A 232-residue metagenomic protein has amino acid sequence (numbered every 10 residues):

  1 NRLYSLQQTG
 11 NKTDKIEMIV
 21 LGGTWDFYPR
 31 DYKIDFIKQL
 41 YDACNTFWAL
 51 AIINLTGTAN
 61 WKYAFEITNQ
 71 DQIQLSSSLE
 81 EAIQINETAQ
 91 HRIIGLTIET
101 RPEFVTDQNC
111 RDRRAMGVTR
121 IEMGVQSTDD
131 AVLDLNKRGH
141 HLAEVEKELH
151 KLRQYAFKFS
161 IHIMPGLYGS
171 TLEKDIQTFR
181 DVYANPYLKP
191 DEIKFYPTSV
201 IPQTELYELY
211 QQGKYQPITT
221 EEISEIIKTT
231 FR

Functional and structural regions predicted by a protein language model:
N1-K12, F27, L50-N69: A short, structured N-terminal alpha-helical element that caps or precedes a catalytic domain
N1-K15, I19-F36, D42-A43: N-terminal accessory beta-strand-rich subdomains and adjacent acidic, glycine-rich linkers that precede catalytic cores
R2-T9, N45, I176-L188, T229: An active-site-proximal structural segment forming one wall of the substrate-binding cleft that immediately precedes
G23-Y41, G57-S160, M164-E225: Conserved non-cysteine loop/helix-boundary elements of the Radical SAM core domain that shape
D42-I52: Short regulatory "switch" loops immediately downstream of catalytic or recognition motifs within protein catalytic
S224, F231-R232: Long hydrophobic segments that form regular secondary structure
